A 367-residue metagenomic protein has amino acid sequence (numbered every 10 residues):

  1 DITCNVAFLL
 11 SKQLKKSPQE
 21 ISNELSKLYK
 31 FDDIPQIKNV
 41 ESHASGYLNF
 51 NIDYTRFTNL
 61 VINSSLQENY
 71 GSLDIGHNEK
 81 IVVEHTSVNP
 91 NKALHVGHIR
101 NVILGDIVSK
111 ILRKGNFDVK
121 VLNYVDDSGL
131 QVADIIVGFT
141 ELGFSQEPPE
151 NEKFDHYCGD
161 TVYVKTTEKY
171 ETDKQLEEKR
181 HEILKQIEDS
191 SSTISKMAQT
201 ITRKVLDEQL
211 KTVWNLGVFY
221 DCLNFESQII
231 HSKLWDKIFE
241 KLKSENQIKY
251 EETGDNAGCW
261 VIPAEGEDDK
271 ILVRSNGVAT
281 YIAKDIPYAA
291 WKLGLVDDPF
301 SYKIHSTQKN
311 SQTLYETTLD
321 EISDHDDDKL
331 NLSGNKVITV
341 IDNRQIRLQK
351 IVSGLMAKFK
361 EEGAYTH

Functional and structural regions predicted by a protein language model:
I2-L9, L14-H367: NTP-dependent nucleotidyl-transfer catalytic core
